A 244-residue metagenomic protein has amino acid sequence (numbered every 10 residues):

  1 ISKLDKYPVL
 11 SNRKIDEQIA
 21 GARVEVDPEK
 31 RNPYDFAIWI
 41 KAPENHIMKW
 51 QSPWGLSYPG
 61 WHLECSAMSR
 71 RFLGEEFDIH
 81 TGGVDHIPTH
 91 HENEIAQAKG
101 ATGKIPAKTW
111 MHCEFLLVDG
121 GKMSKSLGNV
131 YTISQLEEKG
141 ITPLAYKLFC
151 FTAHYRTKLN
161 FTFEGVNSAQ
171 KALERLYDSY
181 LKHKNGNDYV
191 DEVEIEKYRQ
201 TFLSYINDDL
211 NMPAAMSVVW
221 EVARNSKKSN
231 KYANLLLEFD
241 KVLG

Functional and structural regions predicted by a protein language model:
I1-K182: Alpha-helical recognition segments enriched in aromatics with Gly/Pro capping that present substrate-recognition
A101-K104, K139, A153-G244: Feature 926 captures the class I aminoacyl-tRNA synthetase adenylation module centered on the KMSKS loop
